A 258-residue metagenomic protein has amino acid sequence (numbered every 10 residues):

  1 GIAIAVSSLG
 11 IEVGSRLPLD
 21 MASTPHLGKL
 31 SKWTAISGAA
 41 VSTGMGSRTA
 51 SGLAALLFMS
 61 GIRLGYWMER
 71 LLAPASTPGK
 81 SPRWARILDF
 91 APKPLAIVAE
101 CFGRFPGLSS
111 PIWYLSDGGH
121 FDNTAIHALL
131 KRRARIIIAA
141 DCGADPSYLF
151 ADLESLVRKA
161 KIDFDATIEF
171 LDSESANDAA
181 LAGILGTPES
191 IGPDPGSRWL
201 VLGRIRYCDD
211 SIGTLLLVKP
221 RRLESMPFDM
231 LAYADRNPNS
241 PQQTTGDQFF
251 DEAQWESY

Functional and structural regions predicted by a protein language model:
G1-Y258: Patatin-like phospholipase A catalytic core
